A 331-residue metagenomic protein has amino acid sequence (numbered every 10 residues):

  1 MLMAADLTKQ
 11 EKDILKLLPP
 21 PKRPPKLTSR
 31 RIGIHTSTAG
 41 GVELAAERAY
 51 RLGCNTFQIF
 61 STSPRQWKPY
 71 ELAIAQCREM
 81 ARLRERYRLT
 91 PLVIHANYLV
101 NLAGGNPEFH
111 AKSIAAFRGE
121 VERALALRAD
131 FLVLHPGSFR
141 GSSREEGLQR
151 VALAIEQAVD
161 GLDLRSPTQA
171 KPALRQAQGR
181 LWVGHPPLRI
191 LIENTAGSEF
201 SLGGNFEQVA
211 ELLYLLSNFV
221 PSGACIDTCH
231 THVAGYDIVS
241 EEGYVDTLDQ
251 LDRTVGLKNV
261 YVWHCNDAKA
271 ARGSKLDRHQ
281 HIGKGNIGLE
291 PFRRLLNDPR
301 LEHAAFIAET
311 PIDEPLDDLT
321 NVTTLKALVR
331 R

Functional and structural regions predicted by a protein language model:
L2-A96, V100, G104-G119, L164-S166 (+1 more regions): N-terminal pre-domain/capping segments
A4-E11, L17, A210-R331: Histidine-acidic metal/acid-base catalytic patches
L27-I32, C54-N55, Y87-L92, L127-D130 (+4 more regions): Short, well-ordered coil/turn segments that N-cap beta-strands
H35-A39, T62-P64, A96-L99, G137-F139 (+4 more regions): Active-site beta-loop-alpha junctions enriched in small/polar residues
E43-R51, A73-R88, R118-R123, V151-D160 (+2 more regions): Short amphipathic alpha-helices and their capping/turn segments at secondary-structure boundaries
A49, H95, A124, L132 (+4 more regions): Conserved, mostly hydrophobic/aromatic
K68-Q76, G104-A116, S142-L153, F200-Q208 (+3 more regions): Alpha-helix N-cap and loop-to-helix initiation/capping positions
L102-S166, L174, H185-G223: Active-site acidic/histidine proton-transfer and metal-coordination neighborhood in alpha/beta enzyme cores
